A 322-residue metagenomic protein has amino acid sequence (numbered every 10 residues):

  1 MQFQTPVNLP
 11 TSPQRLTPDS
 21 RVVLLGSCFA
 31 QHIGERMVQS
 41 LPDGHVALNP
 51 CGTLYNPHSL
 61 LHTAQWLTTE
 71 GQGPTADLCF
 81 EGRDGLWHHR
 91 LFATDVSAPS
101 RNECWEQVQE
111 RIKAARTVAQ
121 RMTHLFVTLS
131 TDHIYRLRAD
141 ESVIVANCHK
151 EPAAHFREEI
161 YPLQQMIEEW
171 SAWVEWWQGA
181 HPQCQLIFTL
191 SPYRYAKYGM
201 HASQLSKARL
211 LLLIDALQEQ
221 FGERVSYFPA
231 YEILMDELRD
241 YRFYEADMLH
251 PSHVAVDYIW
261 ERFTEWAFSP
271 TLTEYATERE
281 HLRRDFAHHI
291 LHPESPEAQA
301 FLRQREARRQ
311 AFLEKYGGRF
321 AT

Functional and structural regions predicted by a protein language model:
M1-T322: Extracellular glycan-modifying ectodomains
